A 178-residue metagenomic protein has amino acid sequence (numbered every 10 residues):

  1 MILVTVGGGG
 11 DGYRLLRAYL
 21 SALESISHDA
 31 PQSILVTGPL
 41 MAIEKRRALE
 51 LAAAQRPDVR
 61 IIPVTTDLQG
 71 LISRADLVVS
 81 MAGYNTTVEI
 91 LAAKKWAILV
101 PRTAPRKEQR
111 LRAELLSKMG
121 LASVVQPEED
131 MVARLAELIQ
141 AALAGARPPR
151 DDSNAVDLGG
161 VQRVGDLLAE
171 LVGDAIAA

Functional and structural regions predicted by a protein language model:
M1-L77, E128-E129: Donor-nucleotide binding loops and adjacent catalytic segments primarily of GT-B fold Leloir glycosyltransferases
G7, G83, P101: Short glycine-/small-residue-rich Rossmann-like dinucleotide-binding loops
E44-A48, N85-T86, R106-A113: Short, glycine/polar-rich helix-capping loops at beta-to-alpha or helix-loop-helix junctions that flank or form
Q69, T87-A93, E114: Short alpha-helical segment that forms part of, or immediately flanks, the ligand-binding pocket in carbohydrate-active
S73-G83, W96: Acidic donor-binding loop of glycosyltransferase active sites
S73-R74, A92, K118: Flexible glycine/serine/alanine-rich "lid" or loop that lines and gates the nucleotide-sugar donor pocket in diverse
A104-L138: Change "using UDP/GDP/dTDP sugars" to "using nucleotide sugars
E137, A142-A178: C-terminal amphipathic helix plus adjacent low-complexity, charged tail appended to glycosyltransferase catalytic
